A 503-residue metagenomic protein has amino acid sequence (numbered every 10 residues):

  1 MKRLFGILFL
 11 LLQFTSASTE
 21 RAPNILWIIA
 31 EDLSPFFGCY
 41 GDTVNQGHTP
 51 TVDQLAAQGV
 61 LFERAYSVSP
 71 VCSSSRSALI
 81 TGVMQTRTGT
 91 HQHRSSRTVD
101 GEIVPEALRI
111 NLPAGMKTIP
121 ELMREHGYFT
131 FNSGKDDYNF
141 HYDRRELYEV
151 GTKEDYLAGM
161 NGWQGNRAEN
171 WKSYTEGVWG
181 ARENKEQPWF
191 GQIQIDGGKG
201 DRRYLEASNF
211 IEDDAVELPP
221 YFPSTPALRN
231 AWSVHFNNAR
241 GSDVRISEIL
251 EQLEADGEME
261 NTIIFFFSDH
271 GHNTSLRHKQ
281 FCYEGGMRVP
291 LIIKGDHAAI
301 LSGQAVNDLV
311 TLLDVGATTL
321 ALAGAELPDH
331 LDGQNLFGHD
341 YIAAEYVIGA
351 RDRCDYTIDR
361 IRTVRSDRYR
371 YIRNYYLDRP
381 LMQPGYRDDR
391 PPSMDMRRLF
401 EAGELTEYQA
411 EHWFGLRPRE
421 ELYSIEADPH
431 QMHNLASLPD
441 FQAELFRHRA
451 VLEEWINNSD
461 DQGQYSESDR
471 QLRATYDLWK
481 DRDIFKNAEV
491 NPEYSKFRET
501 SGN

Functional and structural regions predicted by a protein language model:
M1-A22: Bacterial Sec-dependent N-terminal signal peptides
A17-E421, P429-A450, E454-N457, G463-Q464 (+1 more regions): Formylglycine-dependent sulfatase
Q464-L478: Short, charged, surface-exposed hinge/linker loops at domain edges that act as mobile lids or interdomain connectors
